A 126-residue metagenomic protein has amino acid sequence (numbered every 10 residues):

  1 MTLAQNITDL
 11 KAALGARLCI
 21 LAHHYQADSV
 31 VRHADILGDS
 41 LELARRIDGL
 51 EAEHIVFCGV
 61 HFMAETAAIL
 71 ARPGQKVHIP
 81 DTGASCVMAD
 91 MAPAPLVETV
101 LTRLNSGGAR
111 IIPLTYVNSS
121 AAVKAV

Functional and structural regions predicted by a protein language model:
M1-V126: Active-site loop-to-helix "anion-binding N-cap" substructures in soluble metabolic enzymes
